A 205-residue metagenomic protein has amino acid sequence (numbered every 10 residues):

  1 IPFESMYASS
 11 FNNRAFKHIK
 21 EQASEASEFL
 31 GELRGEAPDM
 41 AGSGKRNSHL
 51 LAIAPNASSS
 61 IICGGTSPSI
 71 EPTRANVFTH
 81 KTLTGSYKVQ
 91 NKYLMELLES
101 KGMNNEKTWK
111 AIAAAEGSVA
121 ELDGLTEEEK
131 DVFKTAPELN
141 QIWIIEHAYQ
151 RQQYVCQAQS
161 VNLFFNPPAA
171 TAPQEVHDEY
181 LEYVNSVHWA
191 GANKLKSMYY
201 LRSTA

Functional and structural regions predicted by a protein language model:
P2-N56, E127-K130, Q159-S160: Internal maturation/activation junctions in enzymes
L51-A205: Catalytic alpha/beta core of large soluble enzyme barrels
